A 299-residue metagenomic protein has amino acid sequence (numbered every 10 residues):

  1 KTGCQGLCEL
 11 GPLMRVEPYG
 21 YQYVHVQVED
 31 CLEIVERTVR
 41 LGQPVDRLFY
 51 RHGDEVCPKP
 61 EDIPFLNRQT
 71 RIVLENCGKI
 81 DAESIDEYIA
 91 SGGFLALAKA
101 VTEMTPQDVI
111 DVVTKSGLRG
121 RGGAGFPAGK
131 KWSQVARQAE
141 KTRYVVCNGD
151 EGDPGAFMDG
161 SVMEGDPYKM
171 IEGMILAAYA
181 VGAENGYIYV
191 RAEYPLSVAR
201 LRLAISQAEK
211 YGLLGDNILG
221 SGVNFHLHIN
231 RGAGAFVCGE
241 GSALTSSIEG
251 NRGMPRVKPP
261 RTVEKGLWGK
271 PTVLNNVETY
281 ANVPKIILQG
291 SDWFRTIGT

Functional and structural regions predicted by a protein language model:
K1-T299: Feature of Fe-S/electron-transfer and energy-metabolism proteins that preferentially highlights extended coupling
